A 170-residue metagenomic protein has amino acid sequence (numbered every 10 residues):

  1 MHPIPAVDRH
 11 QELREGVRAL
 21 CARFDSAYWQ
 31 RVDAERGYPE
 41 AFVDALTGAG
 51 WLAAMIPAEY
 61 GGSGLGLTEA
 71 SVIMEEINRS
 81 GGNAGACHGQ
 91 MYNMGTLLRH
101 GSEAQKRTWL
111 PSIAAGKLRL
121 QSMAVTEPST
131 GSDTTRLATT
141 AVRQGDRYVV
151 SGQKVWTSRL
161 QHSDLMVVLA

Functional and structural regions predicted by a protein language model:
M1-C87, T108, S112: Amphipathic, small/basic residue-rich leader segments at the start of a protein or domain
L65-L67, D133-T135, R159-D164: Short glycine/proline-enriched turns and hinge-like loops at secondary-structure junctions
G85-A104, G131: N-terminal glycine-rich flavin-associated loop
G101-A114, L118: A generic, well-ordered mixed alpha/beta core segment in the N-terminal half of proteins
G116-V125, L169: A short, Trp-centered hydrophobic/proline-enriched beta-strand micro-motif
S132-D133, Y148: Hydrophobic, small-residue-rich alpha-helical packing segments that form membrane-like cores
T139-V142: A structural signal for short hydrophobic beta-strand segments in well-ordered beta-sheet cores
D146-A170: A short core secondary-structure module
